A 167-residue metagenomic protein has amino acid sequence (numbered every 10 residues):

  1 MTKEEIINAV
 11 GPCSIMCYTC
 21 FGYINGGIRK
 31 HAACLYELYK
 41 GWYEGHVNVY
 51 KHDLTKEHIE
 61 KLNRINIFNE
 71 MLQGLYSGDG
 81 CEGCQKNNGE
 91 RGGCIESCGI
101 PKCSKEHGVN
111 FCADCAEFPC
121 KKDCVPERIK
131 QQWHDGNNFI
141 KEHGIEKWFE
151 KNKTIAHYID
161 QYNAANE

Functional and structural regions predicted by a protein language model:
M1-E167: Cysteine-centered metal-binding/redox modules
